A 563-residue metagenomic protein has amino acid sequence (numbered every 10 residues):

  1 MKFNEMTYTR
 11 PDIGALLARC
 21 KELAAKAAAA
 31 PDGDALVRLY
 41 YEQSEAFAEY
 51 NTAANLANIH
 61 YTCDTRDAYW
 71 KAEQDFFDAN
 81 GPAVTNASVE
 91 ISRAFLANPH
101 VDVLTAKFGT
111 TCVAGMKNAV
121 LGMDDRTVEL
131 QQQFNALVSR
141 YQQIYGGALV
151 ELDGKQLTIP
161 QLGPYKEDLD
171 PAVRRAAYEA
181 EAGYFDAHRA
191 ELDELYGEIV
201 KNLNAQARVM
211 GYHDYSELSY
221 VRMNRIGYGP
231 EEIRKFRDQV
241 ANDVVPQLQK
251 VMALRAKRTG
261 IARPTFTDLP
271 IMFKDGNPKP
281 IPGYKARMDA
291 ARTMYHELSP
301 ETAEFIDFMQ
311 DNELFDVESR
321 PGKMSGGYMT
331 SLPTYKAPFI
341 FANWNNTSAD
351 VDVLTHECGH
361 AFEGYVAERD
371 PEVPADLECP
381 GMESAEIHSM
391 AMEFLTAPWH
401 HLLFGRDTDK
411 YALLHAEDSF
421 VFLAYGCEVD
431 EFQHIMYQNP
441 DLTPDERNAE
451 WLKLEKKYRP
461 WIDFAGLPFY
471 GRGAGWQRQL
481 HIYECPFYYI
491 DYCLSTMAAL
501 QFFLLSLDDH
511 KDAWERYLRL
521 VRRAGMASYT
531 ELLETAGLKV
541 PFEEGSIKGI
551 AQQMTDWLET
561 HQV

Functional and structural regions predicted by a protein language model:
M1-P278: A well-structured
G115-K117, G227, E318, L354 (+6 more regions): C-terminal, non-catalytic "cap/extension" segments appended to globular domains
G122-M123, E179-H188, Y228-R234, L269-P280 (+4 more regions): Glycine- and acidic
Y196-H213, V251-R255, G359-R369, M390-D407: Long, well-ordered alpha-helical segments
P230-E231, L254, R258, L298-E301 (+4 more regions): Inter-helical turn/loop segments and adjacent helix faces that build the functional surface of alpha-helical bundle
N242-D243, A367-E368, C379-D407, H415-A416 (+2 more regions): Post-HExxH zinc-binding segment in Zn-dependent metallohydrolases
K274-T334, T347-S348: Auxiliary, metal-adjacent structural segments of Zn-dependent hydrolase domains
A342-E368, S389-M390, F394, F432 (+1 more regions): Active-site recognition of the HExxH zinc-binding catalytic motif
